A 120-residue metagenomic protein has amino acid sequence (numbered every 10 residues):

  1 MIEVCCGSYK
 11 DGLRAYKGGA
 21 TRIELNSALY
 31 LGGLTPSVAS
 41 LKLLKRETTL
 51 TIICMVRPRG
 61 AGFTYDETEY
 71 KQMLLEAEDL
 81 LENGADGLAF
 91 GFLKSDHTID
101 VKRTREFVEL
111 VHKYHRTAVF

Functional and structural regions predicted by a protein language model:
M1-S8, V56-L74, L93, H97: Active-site mouth loops of central-metabolism enzymes
I2-V4, I23-L25, I52-V56, L88-F90 (+1 more regions): Hydrophobic faces of well-ordered beta-strands that scaffold small-molecule active sites in alpha/beta enzyme cores
K10-R14, L29-T51, T68-Q72, L93-H115: Active-site-adjacent beta->alpha loops and helix N-cap segments on the catalytic face of soluble alpha/beta enzymes
Y16-K17, L81-E82: Non-catalytic positions within long, well-ordered alpha-helices that form the structural scaffold/packing of enzyme
A20, T49, G84-A85, R116: A structural motif
N26, E47, M55-R59, N83: Generic N-terminal helix/loop capping motif
F63, F90-F92, F107, F120: Phenylalanine-focused residue identity feature
E76, A85-A89: Hydrophobic alpha-helical segments and helix pairs
